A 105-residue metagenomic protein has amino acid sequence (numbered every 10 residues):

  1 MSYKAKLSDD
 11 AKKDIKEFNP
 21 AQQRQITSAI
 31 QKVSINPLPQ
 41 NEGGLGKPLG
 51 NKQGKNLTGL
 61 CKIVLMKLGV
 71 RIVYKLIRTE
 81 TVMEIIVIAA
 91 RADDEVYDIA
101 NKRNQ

Functional and structural regions predicted by a protein language model:
M1, G59, V70-I72: Residue-level marker for the onset of beta-strands and adjacent loop->beta junctions in well-ordered domains
M1-K32: Arg/Lys-rich, positively charged N-terminal/basic patches that mediate binding to nucleic acids
K13, V64-Q105: Enriched for short, Lys/Arg-rich terminal
A21-R24, P39, N101: Intrinsically disordered, low-complexity regions enriched in polar/acidic and amide residues
Q25, G44, E95-I99: Exposed alpha-helical structural elements
I35-V64: A short, surface-exposed loop/turn module that caps and links secondary-structure elements
